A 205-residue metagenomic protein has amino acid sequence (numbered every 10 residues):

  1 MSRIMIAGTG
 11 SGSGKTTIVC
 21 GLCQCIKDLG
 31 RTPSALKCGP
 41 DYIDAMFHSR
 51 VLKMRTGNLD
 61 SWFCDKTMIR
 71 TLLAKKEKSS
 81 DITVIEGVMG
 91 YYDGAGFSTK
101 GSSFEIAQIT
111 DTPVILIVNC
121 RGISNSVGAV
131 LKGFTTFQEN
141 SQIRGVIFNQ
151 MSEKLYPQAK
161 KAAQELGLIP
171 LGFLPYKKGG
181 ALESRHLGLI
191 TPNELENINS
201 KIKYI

Functional and structural regions predicted by a protein language model:
S2-S13, T17, C23-T110, V118-Q142 (+1 more regions): ATP-dependent carboxylate-amine ligase catalytic core
C20, R70, N199-K203: Short, amphipathic alpha-helical "lid/cap" segments that border enzyme active or binding sites
V114-I117, L171-F173: Short hydrophobic alpha-helical runs that function as membrane-insertion/retention elements
L116-N119, I147-N149: Conserved beta-strand segments of the P-loop GTPase G domain that flank and frequently precede/overlap
N125-I205: Internal gly/pro-rich beta-alpha loop/helix module that stabilizes soluble enzyme cofactors or their anionic handles
